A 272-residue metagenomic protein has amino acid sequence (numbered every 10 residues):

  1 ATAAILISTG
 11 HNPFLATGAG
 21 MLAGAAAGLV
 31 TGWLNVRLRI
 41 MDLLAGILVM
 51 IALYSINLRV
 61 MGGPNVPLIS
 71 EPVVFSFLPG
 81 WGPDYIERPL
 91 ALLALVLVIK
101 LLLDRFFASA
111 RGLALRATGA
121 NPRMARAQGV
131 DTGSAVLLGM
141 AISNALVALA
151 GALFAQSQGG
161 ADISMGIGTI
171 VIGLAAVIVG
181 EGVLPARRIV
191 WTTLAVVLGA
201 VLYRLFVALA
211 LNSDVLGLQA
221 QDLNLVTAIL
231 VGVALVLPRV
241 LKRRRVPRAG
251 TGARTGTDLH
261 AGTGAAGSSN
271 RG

Functional and structural regions predicted by a protein language model:
A3-A4, I51-S55, L92-L103, S143-G151 (+3 more regions): Hydrophobic core segments of alpha-helical transmembrane domains in multi-pass membrane transport and ion-translocation
I5, T9, L29, W33-L38 (+9 more regions): Membrane-interface helix caps of multi-pass small-molecule transporters
H11-I56, V96-K100, L198-G199, Y203: Alpha-helical transmembrane segments within multi-pass membrane transporters and channels
N12, A27, D84-I170, L174: Helix-loop-helix "hairpin" substructures at the membrane interface of multi-pass membrane proteins
F14-L22, L44-I47, P89-A94, L137-A141 (+3 more regions): Hydrophobic alpha-helical transmembrane segments
D42, G46-L48, L53-A108, A161 (+4 more regions): Transmembrane helix-bundle core of multi-pass membrane transporters and related energy-transducing complexes
A120-A127, D131-S134, V183, R187 (+2 more regions): Cytosolic-side transmembrane-helix boundaries in multi-pass membrane proteins
V147, G151-N224: Transmembrane alpha-helical segments in multi-pass inner-membrane proteins
